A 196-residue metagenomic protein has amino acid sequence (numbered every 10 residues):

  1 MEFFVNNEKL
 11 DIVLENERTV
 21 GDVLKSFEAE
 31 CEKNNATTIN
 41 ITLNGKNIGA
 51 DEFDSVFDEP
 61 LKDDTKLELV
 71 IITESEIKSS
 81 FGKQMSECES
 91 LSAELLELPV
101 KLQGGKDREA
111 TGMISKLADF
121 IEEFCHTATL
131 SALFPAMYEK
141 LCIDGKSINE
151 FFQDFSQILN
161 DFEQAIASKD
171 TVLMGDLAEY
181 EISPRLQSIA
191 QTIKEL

Functional and structural regions predicted by a protein language model:
M1-F3: Intrinsically disordered, low-complexity acidic/proline-rich regions of large eukaryotic scaffold proteins
V5-G21, G82: Short, contiguous acidic and Ser/Thr-rich linear segments
E17-E32: Short amphipathic, charge-patterned alpha-helical segments
E32-I41, G45-E139: Long amphipathic alpha-helical segments with strong coiled-coil/leucine-zipper propensity
M85, E89, N149-S156: Alpha-helix N-cap/helix-start motif at coil-to-helix transitions, marked by capping-box chemistry
K106-M113, D144, I148-F151, D170-G175: Residue-level recognition of alpha-helical structural elements
A132-Q153: Intrinsic, low-complexity N-terminal interaction/targeting segments
Q153-L196: Alpha-helical oligomerization segments
